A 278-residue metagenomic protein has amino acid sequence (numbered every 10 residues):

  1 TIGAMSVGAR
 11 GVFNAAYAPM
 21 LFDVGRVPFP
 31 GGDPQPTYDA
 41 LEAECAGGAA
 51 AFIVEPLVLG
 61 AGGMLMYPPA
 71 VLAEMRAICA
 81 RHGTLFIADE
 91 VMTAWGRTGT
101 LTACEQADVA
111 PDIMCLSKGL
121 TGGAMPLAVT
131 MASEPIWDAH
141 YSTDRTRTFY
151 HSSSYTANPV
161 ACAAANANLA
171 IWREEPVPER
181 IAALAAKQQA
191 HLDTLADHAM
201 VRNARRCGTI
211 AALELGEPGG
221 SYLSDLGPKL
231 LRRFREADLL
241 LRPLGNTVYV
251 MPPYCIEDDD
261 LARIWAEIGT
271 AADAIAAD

Functional and structural regions predicted by a protein language model:
T1-D278: Conserved N-terminal phosphate-binding loop of PLP-dependent enzymes in the Aspartate aminotransferase
